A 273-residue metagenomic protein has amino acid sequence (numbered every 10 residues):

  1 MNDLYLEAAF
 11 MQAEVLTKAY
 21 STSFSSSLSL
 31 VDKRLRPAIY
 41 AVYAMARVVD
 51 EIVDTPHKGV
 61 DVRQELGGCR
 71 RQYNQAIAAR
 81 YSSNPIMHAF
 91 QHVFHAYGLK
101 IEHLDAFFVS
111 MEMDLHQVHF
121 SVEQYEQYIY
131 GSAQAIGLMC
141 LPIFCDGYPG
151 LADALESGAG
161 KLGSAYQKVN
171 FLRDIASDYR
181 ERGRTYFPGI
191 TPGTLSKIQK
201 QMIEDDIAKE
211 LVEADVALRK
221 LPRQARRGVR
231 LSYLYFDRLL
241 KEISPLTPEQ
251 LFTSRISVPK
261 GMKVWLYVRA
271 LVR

Functional and structural regions predicted by a protein language model:
M1-Y166, L172-R273: Catalytic cores of Mg2+-dependent Asp-rich isoprenoid enzymes
